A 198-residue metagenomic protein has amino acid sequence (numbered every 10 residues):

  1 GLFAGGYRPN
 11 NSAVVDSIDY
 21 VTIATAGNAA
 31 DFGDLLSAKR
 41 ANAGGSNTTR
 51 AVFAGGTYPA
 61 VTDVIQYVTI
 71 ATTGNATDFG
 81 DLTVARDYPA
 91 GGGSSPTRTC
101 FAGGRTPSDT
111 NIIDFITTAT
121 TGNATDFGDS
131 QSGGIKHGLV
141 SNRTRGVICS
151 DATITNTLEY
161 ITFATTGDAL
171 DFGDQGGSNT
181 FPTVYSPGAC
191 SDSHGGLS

Functional and structural regions predicted by a protein language model:
G1-S198: Polar, enzyme-active/binding microenvironments
